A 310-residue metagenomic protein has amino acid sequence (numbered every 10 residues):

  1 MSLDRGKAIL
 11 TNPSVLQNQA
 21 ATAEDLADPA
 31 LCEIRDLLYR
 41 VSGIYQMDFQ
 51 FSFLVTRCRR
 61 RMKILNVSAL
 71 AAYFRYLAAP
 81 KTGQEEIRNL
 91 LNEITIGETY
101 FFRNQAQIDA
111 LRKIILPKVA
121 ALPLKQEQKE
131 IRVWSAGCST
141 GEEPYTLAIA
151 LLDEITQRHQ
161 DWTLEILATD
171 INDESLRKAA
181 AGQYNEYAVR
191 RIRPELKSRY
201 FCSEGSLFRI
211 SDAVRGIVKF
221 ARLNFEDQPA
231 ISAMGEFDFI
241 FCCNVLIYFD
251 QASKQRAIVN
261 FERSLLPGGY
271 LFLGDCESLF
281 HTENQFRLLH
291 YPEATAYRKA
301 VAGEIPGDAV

Functional and structural regions predicted by a protein language model:
S2-W134: Conserved AdoMet
Q128-G141, L167: Conserved class I S-adenosyl-L-methionine
A136, Q157-F241, V245-R256, L279-F280: Extended basic-aromatic, gly/pro-enriched interface segments that bind polyanionic ligands
T140-R158: Conserved SAM-binding loop of SAM-dependent methyltransferases across substrates and taxa, primarily the Class I
F239, F280-V310: Core SAM-dependent methyltransferase catalytic element
Q255-P267: A short glycine-rich, Lys/Arg-flanked "PGG" loop and its adjoining helix->strand segment in the class I
P267-D275: Conserved beta-strand signature within the Rossmann-like core of class I S-adenosyl-L-methionine
